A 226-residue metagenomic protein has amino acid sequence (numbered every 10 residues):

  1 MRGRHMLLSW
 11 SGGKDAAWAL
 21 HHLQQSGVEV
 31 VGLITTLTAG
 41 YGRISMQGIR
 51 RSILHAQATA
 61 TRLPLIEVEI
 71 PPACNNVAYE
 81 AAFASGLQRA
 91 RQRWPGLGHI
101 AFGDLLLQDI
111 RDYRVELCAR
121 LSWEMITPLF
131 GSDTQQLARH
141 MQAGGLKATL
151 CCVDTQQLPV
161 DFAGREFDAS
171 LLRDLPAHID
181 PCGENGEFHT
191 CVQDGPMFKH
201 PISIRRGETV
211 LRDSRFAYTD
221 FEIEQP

Functional and structural regions predicted by a protein language model:
M1-P226: Nucleotide-activated chemistry modules centered on ATP-dependent adenylation/adenylyltransferase
